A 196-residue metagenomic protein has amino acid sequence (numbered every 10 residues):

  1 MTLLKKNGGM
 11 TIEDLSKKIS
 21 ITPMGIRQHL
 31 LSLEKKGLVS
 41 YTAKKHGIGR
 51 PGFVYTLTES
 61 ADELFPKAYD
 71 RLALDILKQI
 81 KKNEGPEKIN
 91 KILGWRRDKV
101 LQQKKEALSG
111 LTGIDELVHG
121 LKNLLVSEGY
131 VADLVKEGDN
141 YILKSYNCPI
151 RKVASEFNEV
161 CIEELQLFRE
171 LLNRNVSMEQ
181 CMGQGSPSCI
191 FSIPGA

Functional and structural regions predicted by a protein language model:
M1-E59: Basic, Lys/Arg-rich alpha-helical nucleic-acid-recognition elements, primarily the DNA-binding modules of transcription
T2, K78, R169: A cross-family signal for key residues in well-ordered alpha-helices that form functional helical elements
P51-G85: Conserved segment of winged-helix/HTH DNA-binding domains
T56, S192-P194: Short, well-ordered beta-strand micro-motif
S60-F65, I150-V153, A196: Short, charged/polar, Gly/Pro-enriched secondary-structure boundary elements
P86-S192: Mid-protein regulatory/catalytic core that forms ligand/cofactor-binding pockets and protein-protein interaction
